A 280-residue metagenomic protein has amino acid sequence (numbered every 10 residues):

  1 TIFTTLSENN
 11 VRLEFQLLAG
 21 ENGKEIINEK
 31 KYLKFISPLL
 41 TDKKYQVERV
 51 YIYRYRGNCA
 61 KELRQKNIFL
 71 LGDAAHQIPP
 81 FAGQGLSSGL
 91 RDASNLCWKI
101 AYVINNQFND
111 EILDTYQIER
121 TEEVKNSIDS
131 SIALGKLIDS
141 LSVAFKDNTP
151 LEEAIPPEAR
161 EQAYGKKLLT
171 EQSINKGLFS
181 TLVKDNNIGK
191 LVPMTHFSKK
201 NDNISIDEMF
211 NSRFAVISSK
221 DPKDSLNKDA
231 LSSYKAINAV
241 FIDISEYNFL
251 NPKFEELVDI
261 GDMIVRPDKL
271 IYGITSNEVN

Functional and structural regions predicted by a protein language model:
T1-N148: Core Rossmann-like FAD-binding/catalytic domain of the broad FAD-dependent monooxygenase superfamily
Y102-N280: Helical substrate-recognition/capping region of FAD-dependent monooxygenase/halogenase enzymes
